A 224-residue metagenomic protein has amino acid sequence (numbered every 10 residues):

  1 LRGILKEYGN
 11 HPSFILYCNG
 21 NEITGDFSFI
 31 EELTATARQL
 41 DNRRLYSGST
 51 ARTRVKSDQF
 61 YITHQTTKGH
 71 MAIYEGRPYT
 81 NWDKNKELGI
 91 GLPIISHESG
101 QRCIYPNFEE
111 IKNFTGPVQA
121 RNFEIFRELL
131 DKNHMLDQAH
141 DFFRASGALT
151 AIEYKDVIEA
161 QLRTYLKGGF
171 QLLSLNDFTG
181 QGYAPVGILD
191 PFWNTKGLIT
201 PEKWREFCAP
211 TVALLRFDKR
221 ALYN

Functional and structural regions predicted by a protein language model:
L1-D190: Substrate-binding/catalytic cleft of secreted carbohydrate-active enzymes, primarily glycoside hydrolases
L40, L173-N224: Aromatic-rich peripheral "rim/lid" segments of glycoside hydrolase catalytic domains that contact and position glycan
